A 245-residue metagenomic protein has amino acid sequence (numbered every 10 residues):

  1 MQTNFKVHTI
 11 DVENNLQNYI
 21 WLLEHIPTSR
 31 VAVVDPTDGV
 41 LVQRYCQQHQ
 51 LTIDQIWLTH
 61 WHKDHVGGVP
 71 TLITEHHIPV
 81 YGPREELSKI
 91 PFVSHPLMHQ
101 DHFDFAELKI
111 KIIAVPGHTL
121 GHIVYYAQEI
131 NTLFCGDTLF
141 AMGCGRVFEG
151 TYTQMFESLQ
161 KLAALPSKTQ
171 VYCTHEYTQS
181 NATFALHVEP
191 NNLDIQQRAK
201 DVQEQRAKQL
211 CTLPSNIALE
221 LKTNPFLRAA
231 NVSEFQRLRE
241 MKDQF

Functional and structural regions predicted by a protein language model:
Q2-H49, Y125-G136: Conserved beta-strand hairpin/beta-sheet module of binuclear metal-dependent hydrolase folds, prominently
W21-L22, H102-Q128, T132-L133, A164: Core dinuclear metal-dependent hydrolase active-site scaffold
L23, D35, H60, L97 (+5 more regions): Divalent metal-coordination and catalytic microenvironments
V31, D38-A114, D201-V202, R206: Active-site HxH/HxHxD metal-binding segment of metal-dependent hydrolases
V34, V80-G82, F134-C135, C173: Hydrophobic residues in well-ordered beta-strands that form the structural core
P36-D38, W61, E85, H118-T119 (+4 more regions): Active-site metal-binding loops of divalent metal-dependent hydrolases
G143-K168: Active-site-adjacent loop/tail segments of enzyme domains
Q160-Q170, Q179-F245: Accessory terminal helices/loops
